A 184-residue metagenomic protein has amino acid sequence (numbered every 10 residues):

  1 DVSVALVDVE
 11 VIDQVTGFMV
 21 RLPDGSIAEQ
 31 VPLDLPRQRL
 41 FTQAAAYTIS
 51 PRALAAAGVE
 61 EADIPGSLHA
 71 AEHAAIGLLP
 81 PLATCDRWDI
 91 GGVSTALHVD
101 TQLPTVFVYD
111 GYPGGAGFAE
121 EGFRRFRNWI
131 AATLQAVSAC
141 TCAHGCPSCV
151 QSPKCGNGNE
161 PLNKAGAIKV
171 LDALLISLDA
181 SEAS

Functional and structural regions predicted by a protein language model:
D1-S184: Extended, highly charged accessory segments
